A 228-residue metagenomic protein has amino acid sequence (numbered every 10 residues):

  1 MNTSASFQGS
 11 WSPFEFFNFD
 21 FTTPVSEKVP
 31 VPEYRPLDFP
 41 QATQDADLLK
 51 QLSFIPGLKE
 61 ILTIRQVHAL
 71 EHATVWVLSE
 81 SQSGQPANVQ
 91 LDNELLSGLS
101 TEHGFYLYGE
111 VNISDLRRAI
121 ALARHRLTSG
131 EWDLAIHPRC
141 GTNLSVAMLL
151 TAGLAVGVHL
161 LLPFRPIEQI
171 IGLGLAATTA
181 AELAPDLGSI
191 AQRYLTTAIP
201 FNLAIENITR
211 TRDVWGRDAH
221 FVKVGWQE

Functional and structural regions predicted by a protein language model:
M1-Q44: N-terminal extramembrane/targeting module of integral membrane proteins
Q41-V67, A73, V77: Short Lys/Arg-enriched alpha/beta "domain-start" segment
H72-R118: Short, non-transmembrane cytosolic segments of multipass membrane proteins
L96, H103, L183-E228: Cytosol/matrix-facing juxtamembrane amphipathic, basic-hydrophobic segments adjacent to a transmembrane helix
A119-A135: Short membrane-interface loop/juxtamembrane segments of multi-pass integral membrane proteins
E131-V158: Transmembrane alpha-helical segments and their cytosolic interface motifs in multi-pass membrane proteins
A152-V156, A177-S189: Alpha-helical transmembrane segments of multi-pass membrane proteins
L161-T179: Hydrophobic alpha-helical transmembrane segments
